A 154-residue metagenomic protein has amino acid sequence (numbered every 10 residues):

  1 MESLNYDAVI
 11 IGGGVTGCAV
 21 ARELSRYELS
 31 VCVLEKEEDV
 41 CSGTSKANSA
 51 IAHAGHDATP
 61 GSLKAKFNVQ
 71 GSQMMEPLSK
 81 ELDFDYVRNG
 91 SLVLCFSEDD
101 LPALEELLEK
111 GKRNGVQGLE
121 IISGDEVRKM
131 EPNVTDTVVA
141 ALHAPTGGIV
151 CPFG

Functional and structural regions predicted by a protein language model:
M1-E2, F84: Glycine-rich helix-loop-beta junction characteristic of Rossmann-like nucleotide cofactor-binding loops
L4-V33: N-terminal Rossmann-like FAD-binding beta1-loop-alpha1 element of flavoenzymes
S25-A47: Glycine-rich FAD pyrophosphate-binding loop
S45, N68, C151: Short, conserved glycine- and acidic-residue-centered signature motifs in active-site or ligand-binding loops
A50-M130: Dinucleotide-binding Rossmann-like beta1-alpha1 core, especially the glycine-rich loop that anchors the ADP
D85-V93, R128-G154: Helix-loop-beta segment of a Rossmann-like dinucleotide-binding subdomain
